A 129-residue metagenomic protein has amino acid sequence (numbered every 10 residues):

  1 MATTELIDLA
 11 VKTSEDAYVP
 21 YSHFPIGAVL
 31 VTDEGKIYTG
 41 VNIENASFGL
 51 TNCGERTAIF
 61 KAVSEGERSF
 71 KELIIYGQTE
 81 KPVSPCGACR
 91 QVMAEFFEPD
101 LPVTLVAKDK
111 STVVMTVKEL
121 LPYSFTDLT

Functional and structural regions predicted by a protein language model:
M1, Y38-T39: Polybasic, low-complexity association/targeting segments
A2-D16, E67-T129: C-terminal binding/interaction regions
V19-S22: Short loop/turn motifs at secondary-structure junctions and domain boundaries
P25-V31: Short beta-strand scaffold segments in enzyme catalytic cores
V31-T32, V106: Short beta-strand-to-turn element immediately C-terminal to the catalytic PLP-Schiff-base lysine in fold type I
K36-I37, T112: Hydrophobic "anchor" residues
N42-R56: Compact, glycine-rich, soluble single-domain proteins
C53-E72: Short, solvent-exposed cationic patches
